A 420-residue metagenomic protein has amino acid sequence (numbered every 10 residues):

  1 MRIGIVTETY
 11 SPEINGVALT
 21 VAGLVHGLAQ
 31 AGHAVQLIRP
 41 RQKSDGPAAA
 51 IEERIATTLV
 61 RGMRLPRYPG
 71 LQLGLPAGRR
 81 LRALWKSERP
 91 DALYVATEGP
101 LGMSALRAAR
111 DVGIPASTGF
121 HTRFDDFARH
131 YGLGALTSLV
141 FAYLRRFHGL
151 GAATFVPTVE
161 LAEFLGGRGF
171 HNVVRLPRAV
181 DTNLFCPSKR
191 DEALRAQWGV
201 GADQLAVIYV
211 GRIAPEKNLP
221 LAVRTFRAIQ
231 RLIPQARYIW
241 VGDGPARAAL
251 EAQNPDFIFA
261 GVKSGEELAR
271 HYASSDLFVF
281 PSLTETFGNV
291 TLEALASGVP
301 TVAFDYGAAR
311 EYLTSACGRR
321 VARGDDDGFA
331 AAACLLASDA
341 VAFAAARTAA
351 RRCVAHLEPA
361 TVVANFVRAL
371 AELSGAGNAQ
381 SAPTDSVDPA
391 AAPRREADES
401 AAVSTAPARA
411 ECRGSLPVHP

Functional and structural regions predicted by a protein language model:
M1-L59, P393, E399, R409-C412 (+1 more regions): N-terminal subdomain of nucleotide-sugar transferases
R39, R61, F141-D191, V200 (+2 more regions): Donor nucleotide-sugar binding/catalytic pocket of nucleotide-sugar-dependent glycosyltransferases
W85, V262-K263, R270-S275, F366: Short alpha-helical donor nucleotide-sugar binding micro-motif in glycosyltransferases
F164, S315, R319-D326, L335-A340: Conserved acidic donor-binding segment of nucleotide-sugar-dependent glycosyltransferases
V200-R227, R347: Conserved donor-binding/catalytic core segment of Leloir-type glycosyltransferases
R247-E267: Nucleotide-activated donor-binding/catalytic signature segment of Leloir-type glycosyltransferases, i.e., the conserved
L283: Aromatic "clamp/platform" in nucleotide-sugar-dependent glycosyltransferases that forms part of the donor/acceptor
P300-A303: Short hydrophobic beta-strand element within catalytic cores of glycosyltransferases and related nucleotide-activated
